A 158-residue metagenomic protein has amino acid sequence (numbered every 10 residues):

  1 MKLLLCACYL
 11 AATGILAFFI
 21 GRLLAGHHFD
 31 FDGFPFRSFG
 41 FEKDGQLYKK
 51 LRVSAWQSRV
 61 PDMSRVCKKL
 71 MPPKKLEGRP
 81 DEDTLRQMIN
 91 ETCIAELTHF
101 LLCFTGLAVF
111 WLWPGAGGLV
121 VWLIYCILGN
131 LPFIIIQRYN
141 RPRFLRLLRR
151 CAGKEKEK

Functional and structural regions predicted by a protein language model:
K2-Q46: N-terminal signal-anchor transmembrane alpha helix
Y9-A11, V109, G118-L128: Hydrophobic core segments of alpha-helical transmembrane domains in multi-pass membrane proteins
A12-L16, D62, K68, P72 (+1 more regions): Hydrophobic alpha-helical transmembrane segments of multi-pass integral membrane proteins
T13, A17-G21, L102, G129 (+2 more regions): Alpha-helical transmembrane segments of multipass membrane proteins
R22, G26-F34, W111-G115, R138 (+3 more regions): Transmembrane helix-loop junctions in multipass membrane proteins, especially transporters and channels
H27-T84, M88, R146, R150-K158: Membrane-proximal soluble regions of multi-pass membrane proteins
T84-G117: Transmembrane alpha-helical segments and their cytosolic interface motifs in multi-pass membrane proteins
V120, I124-R146, R150-G153: Extended hydrophobic/aromatic segments used for targeting, binding, or gating
